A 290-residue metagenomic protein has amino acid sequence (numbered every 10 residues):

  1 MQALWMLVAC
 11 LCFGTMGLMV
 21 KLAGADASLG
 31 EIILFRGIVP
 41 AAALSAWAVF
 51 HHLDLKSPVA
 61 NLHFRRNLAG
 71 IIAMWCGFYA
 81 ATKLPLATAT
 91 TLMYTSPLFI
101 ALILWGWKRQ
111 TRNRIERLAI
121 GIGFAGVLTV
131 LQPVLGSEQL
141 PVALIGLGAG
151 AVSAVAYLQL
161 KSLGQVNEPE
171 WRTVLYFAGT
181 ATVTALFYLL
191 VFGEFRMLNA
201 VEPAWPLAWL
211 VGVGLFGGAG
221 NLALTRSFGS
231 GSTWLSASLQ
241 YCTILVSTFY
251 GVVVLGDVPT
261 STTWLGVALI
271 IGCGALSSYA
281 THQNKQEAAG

Functional and structural regions predicted by a protein language model:
M1-A9, H52-F78, P141-A149, L198-A219: Loop-to-transmembrane-helix transition segments
Q2, D26-I72, V152-Q159, Y176-G193 (+1 more regions): Transmembrane alpha-helices of multi-pass small-molecule transport proteins
G14-A27, I32, W75-L86, L92 (+3 more regions): Juxtamembrane C-cap of transmembrane helices in multi-pass membrane transport proteins
F35, T90-T95, L163, N167-T180 (+1 more regions): Helix-helix packing/entry segments at the starts of transmembrane helices
A41-P58, A125-S137, T182-P206, V252 (+2 more regions): Membrane-interface helix-cap regions at the ends of transmembrane helices in multi-pass membrane proteins
L44, G136-A204, A289-G290: Transmembrane alpha-helical segments that form core, pore/gating elements of small-molecule transporters/exporters
Y79, S96-L118, L245-W264: C-terminal transmembrane-helix exit sites in multi-pass transporters
I115-Q132, T262-T281: Hydrophobic transmembrane alpha-helices of multi-pass small-molecule transport proteins
